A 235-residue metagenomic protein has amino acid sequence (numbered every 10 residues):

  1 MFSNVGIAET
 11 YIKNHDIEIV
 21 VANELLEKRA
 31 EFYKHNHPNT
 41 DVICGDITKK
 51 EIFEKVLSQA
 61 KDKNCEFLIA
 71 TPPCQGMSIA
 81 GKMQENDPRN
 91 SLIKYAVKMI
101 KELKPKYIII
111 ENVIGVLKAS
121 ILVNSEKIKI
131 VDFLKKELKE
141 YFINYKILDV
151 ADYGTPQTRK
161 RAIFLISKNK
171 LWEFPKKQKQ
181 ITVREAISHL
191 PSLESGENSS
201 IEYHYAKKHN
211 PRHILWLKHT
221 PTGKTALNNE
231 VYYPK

Functional and structural regions predicted by a protein language model:
M1-L103, I114-I121, S125-K127: Core alpha/beta nucleotide-donor-binding catalytic domains of modification enzymes
S3-I17, Y145-I147, R161-K235: S-adenosyl-L-methionine-dependent DNA methyltransferase catalytic core
Y33-P38, V56-A60, I79-G81, K101-I109 (+3 more regions): Low-complexity, flexible helical/coil segments
I43, P73, P88, V113 (+4 more regions): Glycine-rich, flexible loop/turn motifs
I47-K49, V150-D152, E194: Residue-level detector of flexible, active-site-proximal loop/helix-junction positions within diverse enzyme catalytic
S91-S167: Conserved Class I SAM-dependent methyltransferase catalytic core
